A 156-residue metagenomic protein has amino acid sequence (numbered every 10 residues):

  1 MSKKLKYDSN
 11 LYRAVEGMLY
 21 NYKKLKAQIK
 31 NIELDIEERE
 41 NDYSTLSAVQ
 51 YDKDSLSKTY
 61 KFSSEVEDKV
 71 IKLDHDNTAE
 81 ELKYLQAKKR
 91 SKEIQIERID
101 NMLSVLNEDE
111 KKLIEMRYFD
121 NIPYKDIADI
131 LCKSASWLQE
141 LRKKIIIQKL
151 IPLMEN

Functional and structural regions predicted by a protein language model:
M1-N101, M154-N156: N-terminal interaction/assembly modules
L103-E110: Short helix-coil-helix linker/hinge
L113-I114: A short pre-motif secondary-structure segment
R117-F119: Short amphipathic helical patch at the helix-1/turn junction of helix-turn-helix
D126-D129: Short alpha-helical "recognition helix" segments of helix-turn-helix
L131-L153: DNA-recognition helix of helix-turn-helix
